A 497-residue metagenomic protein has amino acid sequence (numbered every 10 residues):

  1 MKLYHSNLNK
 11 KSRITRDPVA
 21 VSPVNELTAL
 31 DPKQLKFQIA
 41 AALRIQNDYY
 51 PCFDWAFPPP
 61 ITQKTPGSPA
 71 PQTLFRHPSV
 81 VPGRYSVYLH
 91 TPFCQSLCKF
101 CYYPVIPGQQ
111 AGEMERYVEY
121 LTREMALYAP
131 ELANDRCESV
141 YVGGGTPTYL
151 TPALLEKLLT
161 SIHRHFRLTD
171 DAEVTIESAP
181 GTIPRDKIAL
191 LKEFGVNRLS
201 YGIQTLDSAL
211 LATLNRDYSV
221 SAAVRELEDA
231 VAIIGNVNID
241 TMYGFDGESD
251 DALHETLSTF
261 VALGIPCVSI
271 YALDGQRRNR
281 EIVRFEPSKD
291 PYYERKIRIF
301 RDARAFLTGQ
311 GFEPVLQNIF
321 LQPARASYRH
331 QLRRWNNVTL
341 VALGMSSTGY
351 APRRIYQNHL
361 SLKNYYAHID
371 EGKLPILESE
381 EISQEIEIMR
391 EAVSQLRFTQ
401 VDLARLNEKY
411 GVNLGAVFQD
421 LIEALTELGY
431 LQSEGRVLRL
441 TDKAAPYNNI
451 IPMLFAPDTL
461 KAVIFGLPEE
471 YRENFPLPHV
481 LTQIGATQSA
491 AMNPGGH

Functional and structural regions predicted by a protein language model:
M1-Y85, L428, G466-P468, N474-P494: Flexible, acidic/Gly-rich N-terminal and inter-domain linker regions that tether and position cofactor-handling modules
L8-I14, P18-V21, H77, P107-E131 (+3 more regions): C-terminal scaffold of the Radical SAM
V81-Y117, S208: Canonical Radical SAM [4Fe-4S] cluster-binding loop centered on the CxxxCxxC motif and its immediate flanking residues
C94, P266, G435-V437: Beta-strand-connecting loop/turn residues
V412-A424: Short amphipathic alpha-helical interaction segments
T426-R436: A short, conserved structural fragment
G435-P452: Accessory beta->alpha helical hairpin/"wing" motif in late/C-terminal subdomains of nucleic-acid enzymes
